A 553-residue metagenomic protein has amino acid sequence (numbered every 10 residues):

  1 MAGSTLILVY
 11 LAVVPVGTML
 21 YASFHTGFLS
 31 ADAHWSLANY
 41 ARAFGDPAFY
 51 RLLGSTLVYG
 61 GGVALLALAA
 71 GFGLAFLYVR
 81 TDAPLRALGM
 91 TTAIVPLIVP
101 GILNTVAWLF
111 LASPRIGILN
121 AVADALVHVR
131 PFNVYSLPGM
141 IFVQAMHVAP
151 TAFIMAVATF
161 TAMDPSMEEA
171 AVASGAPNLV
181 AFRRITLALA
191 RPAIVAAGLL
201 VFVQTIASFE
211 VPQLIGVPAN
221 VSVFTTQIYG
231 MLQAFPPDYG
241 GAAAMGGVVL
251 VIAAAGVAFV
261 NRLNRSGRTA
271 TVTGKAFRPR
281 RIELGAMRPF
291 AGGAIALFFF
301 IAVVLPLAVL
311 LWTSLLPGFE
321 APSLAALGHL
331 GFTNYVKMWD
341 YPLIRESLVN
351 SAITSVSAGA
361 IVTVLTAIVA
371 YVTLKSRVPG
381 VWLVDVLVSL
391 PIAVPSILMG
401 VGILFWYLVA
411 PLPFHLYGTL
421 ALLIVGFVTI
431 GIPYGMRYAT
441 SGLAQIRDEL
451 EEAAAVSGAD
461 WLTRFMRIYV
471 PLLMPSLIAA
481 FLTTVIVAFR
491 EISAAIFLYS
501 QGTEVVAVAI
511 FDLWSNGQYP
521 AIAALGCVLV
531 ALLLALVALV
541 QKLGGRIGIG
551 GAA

Functional and structural regions predicted by a protein language model:
M1-L29, A41, G45-T161, L189-E210 (+9 more regions): Membrane-water interface segments at the C-terminal ends of transmembrane alpha-helices in multi-pass inner-membrane
G27-L37, S113-L126, V217-T226, G267-K275 (+2 more regions): Peri-membrane helix termini and adjoining interfacial loops of integral membrane proteins
W35-F44, F182, L330-W339: A short amphipathic helical element positioned immediately N-terminal to and/or at the very start of a transmembrane
T81-P84, T161-S166, A176-L179, A219-N220 (+7 more regions): Juxtamembrane helix-boundary/capping and inter-helix hinge elements in multi-pass membrane proteins
S113, E210-P236, P322-G328, I492-Y519 (+1 more regions): Glycine-rich helix-loop "coupling/hinge" segments at transmembrane-helix boundaries in multipass transporters
M167, R268-R280, L450, A459 (+1 more regions): Short cytosolic juxtamembrane segments of multi-pass membrane proteins
A171-V172, A454: The alpha-helix within a helix-turn-helix
L263-A294: Flexible interhelical linker loops that connect adjacent transmembrane helices in multi-pass membrane transporters
